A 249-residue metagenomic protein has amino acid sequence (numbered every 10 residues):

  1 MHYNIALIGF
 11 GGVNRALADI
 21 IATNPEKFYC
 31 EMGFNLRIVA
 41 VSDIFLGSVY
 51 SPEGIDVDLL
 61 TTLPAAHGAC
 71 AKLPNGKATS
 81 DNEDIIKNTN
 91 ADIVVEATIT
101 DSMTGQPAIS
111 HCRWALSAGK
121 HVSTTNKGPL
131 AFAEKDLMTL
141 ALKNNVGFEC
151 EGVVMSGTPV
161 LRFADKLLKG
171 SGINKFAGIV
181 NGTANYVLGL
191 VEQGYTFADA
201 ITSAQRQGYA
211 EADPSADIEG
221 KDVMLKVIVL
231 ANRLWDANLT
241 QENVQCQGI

Functional and structural regions predicted by a protein language model:
M1-S117: N-terminal glycine-/serine-/threonine-rich beta1-alpha1-beta2 phosphate-ribose binding loop of Rossmann-like
I8, G12, A16, L36 (+9 more regions): Conserved active-site and cofactor/substrate-binding residues in soluble primary-metabolism enzymes
V41, I93-E96, S123-T125, F148-E151 (+1 more regions): General beta-strand structural signal in soluble alpha/beta enzymes
I99-A118, T125-M155, P159-D165: Rossmann-fold NAD(P)-binding glycine/threonine-rich loop
V160-I173, V187-A198, L225-L239: Oxidoreductase and adenylate-handling cofactor-binding alpha/beta cores
I173-A184, Q245-Q247: NAD(P)-dependent dehydrogenases' Rossmann-like dinucleotide-binding region
L190, I201-I249: Substrate-binding/catalytic subdomain of NAD(P)-dependent oxidoreductase enzymes
